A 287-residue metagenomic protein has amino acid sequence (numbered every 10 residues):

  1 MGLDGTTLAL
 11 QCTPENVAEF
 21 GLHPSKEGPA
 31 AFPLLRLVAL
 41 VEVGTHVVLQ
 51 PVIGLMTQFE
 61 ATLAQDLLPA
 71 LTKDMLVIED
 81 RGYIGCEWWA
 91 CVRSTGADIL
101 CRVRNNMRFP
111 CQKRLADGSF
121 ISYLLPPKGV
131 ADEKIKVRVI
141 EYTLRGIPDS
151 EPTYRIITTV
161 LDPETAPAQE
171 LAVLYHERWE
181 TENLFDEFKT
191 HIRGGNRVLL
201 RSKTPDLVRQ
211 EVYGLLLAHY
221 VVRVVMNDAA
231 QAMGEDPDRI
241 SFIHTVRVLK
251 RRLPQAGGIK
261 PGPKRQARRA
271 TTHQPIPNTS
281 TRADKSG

Functional and structural regions predicted by a protein language model:
L3-A18, P24-G287: Single, function-defining residue in the core of a domain
